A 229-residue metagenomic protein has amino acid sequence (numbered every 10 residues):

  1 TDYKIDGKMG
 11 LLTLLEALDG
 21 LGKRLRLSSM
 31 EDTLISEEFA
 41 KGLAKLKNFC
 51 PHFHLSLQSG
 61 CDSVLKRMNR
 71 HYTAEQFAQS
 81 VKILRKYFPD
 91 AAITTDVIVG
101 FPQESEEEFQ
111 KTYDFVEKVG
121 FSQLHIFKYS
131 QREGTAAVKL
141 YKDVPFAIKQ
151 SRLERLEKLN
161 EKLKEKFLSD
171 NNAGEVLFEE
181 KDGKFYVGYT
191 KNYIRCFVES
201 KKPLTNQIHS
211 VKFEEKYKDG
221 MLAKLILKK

Functional and structural regions predicted by a protein language model:
T1-E106: Conserved SAM/AdoMet-binding glycine-rich loop
Y3-L21, Y129-K162: Radical SAM enzyme [4Fe-4S]-AdoMet core and its adjacent flexible, acidic and glycine-rich loops/tails across
L27, L55, D96, V116 (+4 more regions): Conserved, mostly hydrophobic/aromatic
L43-K45, T112, Y141-V144: Short, hinge-like loop/turn segments at secondary-structure boundaries
L57-C61, K128-S130, D182, T190-N192: Short, small-residue-rich loop/turn micro-motifs
V97-I98, F109-T112, E117-K118: A glycine- and small/hydrophobic-rich beta-loop-beta segment that serves as a flexible "lid/hinge" or phosphate-binding
E104, K118-F121: Contiguous mid-protein beta-loop-alpha structural module that forms a pocket-lining wall or clamp of enzyme active
K139-K229: Terminal RNA-binding accessory module
